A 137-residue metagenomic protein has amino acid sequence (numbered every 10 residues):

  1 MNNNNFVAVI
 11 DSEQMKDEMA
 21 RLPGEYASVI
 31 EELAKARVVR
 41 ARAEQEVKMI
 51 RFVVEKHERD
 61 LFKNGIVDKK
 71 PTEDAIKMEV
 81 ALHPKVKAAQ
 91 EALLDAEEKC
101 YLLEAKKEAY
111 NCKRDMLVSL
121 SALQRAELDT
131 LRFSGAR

Functional and structural regions predicted by a protein language model:
M1-R137: Charge-rich amphipathic alpha-helical interaction elements
